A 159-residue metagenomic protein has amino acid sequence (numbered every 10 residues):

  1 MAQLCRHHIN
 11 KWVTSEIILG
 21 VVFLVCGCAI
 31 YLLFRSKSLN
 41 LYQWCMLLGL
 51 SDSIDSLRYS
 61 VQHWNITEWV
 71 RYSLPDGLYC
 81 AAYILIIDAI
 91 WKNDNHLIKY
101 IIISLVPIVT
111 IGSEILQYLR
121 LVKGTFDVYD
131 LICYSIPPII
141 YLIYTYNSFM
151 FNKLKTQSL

Functional and structural regions predicted by a protein language model:
M1-L159: Bulky hydrophobic segments
